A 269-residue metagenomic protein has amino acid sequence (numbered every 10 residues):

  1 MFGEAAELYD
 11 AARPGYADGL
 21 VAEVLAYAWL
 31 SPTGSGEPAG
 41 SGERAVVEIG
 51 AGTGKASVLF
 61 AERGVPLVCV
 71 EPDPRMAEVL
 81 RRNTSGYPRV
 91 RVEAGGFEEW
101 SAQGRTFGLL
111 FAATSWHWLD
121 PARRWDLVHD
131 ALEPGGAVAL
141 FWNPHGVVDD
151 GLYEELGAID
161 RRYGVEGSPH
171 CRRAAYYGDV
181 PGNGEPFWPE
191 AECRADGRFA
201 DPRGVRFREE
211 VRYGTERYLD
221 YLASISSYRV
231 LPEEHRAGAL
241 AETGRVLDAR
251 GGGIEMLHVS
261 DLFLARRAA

Functional and structural regions predicted by a protein language model:
G3-P14: Class I SAM-dependent methyltransferase Rossmann-like catalytic core, especially the SAM/SAH-binding loop
P14-E43: Conserved alpha-helix/loop element of class I SAM-dependent methyltransferases that forms part of the SAM/SAH-binding
A45-I49, T53-W100: Class I SAM-dependent methyltransferase SAM/SAH-binding core
W100-L110: A short acidic, Gly/Pro-enriched loop at the edge of an enzyme's catalytic core that lines a small-molecule cofactor
G108-A122: A short SAM/SAH-binding and catalytic strip from SAM-dependent methyltransferases
R124-P134: A short glycine-rich, Lys/Arg-flanked "PGG" loop and its adjoining helix->strand segment in the class I
P134-E209: Conserved catalytic/acceptor-binding region of the Class I
G182-A269: Conserved Class I S-adenosyl-L-methionine
